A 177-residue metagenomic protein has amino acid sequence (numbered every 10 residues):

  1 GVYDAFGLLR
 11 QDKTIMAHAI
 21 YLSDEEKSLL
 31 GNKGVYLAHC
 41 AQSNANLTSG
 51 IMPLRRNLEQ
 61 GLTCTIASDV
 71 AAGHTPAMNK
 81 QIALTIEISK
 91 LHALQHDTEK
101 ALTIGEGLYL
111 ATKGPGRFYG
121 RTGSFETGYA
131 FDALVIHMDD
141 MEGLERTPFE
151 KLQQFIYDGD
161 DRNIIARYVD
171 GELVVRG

Functional and structural regions predicted by a protein language model:
G1-A72: Active-site core of metal-dependent hydrolases
Y3, L30, I82, G128 (+2 more regions): A generic structural signal for nonpolar/aromatic side chains embedded in well-ordered alpha-helices
A5-L9, R55-E142: His/Asp/Glu-enriched, well-ordered alpha-helical/loop segment that forms or immediately abuts the divalent-metal
R10, L30-N32, L58-E59, E126-A130 (+2 more regions): A structural signal for short secondary-structure junctions
I15, S124, Q154: Conserved beta-strand positions that form and line the central face of beta-propeller blades
A19-I20, K90, D139, E172: Flexible loop residues that form catalytic and substrate-binding hotspots at small-molecule/glycan-binding clefts
S49-M52, A77-K80, T147: Generic recognition of short, well-ordered alpha-helical segments
A130-G177: C-terminal cap of metal-dependent C-N hydrolases
